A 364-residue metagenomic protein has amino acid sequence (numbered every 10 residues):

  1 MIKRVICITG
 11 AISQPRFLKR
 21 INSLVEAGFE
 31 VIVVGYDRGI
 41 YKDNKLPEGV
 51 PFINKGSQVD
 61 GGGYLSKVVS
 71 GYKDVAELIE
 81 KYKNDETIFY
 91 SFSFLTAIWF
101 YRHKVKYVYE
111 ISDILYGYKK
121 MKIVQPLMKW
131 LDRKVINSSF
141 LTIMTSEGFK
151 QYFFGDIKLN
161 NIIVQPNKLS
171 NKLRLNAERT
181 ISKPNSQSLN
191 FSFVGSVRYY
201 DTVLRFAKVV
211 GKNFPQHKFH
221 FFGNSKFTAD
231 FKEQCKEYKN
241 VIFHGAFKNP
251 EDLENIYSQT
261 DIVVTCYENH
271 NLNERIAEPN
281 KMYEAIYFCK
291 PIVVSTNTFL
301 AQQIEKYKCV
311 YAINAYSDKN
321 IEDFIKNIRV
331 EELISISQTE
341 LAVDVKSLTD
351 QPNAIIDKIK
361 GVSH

Functional and structural regions predicted by a protein language model:
I6, I143, S182-T202, F206-G211 (+1 more regions): Conserved donor-binding/catalytic core segment of Leloir-type glycosyltransferases
C7-Q14, S23-S70, F149-F154, K158 (+2 more regions): N-terminal strand-loop element at the rim of the active site of nucleotide-sugar-dependent glycosyltransferases
P15, D201, F247-I256, T265-Y283 (+1 more regions): Nucleotide-sugar-dependent
G35, R133-T180: Donor nucleotide-sugar binding/catalytic pocket of nucleotide-sugar-dependent glycosyltransferases
K67-S70, V105, L115-V135, N171-A177 (+1 more regions): Nucleotide-sugar donor phosphate/pyrophosphate-binding loop at the beta->alpha transition of glycosyltransferases
A76-E80, I98, R102, Y109 (+1 more regions): Membrane-proximal helix-turn-helix segments that form the acceptor-binding/catalytic region of lipid-linked
A229-Q259: Nucleotide-activated donor-binding/catalytic signature segment of Leloir-type glycosyltransferases, i.e., the conserved
A315-D323, R329-G361: A charged, aromatic-enriched C-terminal amphipathic alpha-helix characteristic of glycosyltransferases across folds
